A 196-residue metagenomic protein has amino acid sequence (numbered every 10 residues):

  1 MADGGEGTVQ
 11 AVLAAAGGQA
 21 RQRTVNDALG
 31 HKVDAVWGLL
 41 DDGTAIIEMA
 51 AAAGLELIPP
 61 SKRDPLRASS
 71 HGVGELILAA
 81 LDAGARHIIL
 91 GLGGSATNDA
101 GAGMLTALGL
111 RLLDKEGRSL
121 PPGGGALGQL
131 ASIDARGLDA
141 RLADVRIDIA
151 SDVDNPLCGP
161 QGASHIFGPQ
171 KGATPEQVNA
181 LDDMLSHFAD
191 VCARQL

Functional and structural regions predicted by a protein language model:
M1-L92, A96-L196: N-terminal loops that bind phosphate or other acidic moieties and the adjacent beta-alpha structural core
